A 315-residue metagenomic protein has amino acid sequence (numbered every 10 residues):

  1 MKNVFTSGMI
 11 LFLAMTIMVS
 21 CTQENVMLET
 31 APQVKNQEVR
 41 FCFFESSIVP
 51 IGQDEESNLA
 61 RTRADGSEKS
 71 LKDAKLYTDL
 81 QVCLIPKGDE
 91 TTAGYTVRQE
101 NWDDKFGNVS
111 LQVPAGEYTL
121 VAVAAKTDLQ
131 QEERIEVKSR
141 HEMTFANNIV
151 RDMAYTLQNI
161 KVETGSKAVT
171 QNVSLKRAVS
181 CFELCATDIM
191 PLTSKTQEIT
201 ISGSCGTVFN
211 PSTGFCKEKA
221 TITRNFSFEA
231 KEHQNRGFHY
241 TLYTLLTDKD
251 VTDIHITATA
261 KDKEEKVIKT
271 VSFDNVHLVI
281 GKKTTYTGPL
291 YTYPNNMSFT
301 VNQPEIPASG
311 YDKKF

Functional and structural regions predicted by a protein language model:
M1-M9: Bacterial N-terminal signal peptides that target proteins for export
I17-S20: C-terminal motif of bacterial Sec signal peptides marking the signal peptidase cleavage site
T22-N25: Bacterial signal peptide processing site
M27-D65, K176-D188: A short, Gly/Thr-enriched small/hydrophobic beta-strand-prone motif that recurs across taxa
G66-R134, S194-I280, Y311-F315: Tryptophan-paired
E100-K105, T127-T170, K263-Y293: Structured interaction patches on ligand/partner-binding surfaces of diverse proteins
N172-V179, L242-D248: Conserved "repeat-terminator" motif of extracellular CCP/Sushi domains
T300-F315: Short, low-complexity, Pro/Ser/Thr/Gly-rich segments in the mature regions of secreted, periplasmic
